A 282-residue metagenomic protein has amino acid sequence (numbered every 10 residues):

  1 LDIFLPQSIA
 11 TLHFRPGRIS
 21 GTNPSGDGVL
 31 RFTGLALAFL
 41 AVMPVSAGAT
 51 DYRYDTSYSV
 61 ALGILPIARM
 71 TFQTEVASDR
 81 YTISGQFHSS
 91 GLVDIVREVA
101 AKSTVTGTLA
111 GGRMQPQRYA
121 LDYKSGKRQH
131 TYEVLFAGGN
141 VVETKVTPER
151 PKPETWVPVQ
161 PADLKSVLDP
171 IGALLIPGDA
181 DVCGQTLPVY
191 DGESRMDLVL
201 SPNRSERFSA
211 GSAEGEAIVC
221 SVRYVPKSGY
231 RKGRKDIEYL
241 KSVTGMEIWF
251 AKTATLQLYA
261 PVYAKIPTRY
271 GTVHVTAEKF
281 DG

Functional and structural regions predicted by a protein language model:
D2-I9: Extreme N-terminal basic, low-complexity initiation segments that serve as generic localization/processing leaders
F4, G28-R31, K145, I171: Intrinsically disordered, low-complexity regions of eukaryotic proteins
P16-G17, G21-L35: Bacterial N-terminal signal peptides that target proteins for export
V42-S46: N-terminal signal peptide c-region/cleavage motif recognized by signal peptidases
G48-G138, A180-G282: Acidic, serine/threonine-rich low-complexity disordered tracts
N140-P202: A charged, solvent-exposed segment within the mature domains of Sec-exported extracytoplasmic proteins
